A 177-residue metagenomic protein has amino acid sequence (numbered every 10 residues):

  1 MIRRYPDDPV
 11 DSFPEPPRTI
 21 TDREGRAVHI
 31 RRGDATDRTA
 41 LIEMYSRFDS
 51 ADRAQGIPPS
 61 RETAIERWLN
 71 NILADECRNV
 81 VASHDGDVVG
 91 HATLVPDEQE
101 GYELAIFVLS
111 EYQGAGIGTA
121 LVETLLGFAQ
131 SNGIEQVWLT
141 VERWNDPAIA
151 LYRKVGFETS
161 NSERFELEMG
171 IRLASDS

Functional and structural regions predicted by a protein language model:
M1-E24, L173: Acyl-donor-binding surface of acyltransferase catalytic domains
V28-L41: A short beta-loop-alpha structural element at the N-terminal edge of CoA-dependent acyl/N-acetyltransferase catalytic
G33, V108, V141: Hydrophobic adenine-recognition pocket in adenosine-nucleotide-binding enzymes
A35, S46-E103, L109: Acetyl-CoA-dependent GNAT
G101, A129-E142: Conserved GNAT acetyl-CoA-binding A-motif
V108, G114-G127, S131, A150-K154: Conserved acetyl-CoA-binding loop-helix of GNAT-fold acetyltransferases
E135, E142-N145, V155, S162-S177: C-terminal "cap" of GNAT-fold acetyltransferases
